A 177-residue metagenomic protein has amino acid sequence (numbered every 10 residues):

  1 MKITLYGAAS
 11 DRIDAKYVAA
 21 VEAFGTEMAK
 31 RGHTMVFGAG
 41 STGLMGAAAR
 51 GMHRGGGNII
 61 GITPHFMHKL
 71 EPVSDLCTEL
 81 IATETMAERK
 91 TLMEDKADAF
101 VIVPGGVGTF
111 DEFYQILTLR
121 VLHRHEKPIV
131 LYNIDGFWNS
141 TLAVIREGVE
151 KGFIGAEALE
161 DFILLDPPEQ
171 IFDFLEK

Functional and structural regions predicted by a protein language model:
M1-K96, Y132-E169, D173-E176: A cross-family phosphate/adenosyl-ligand binding-site feature
H53, L119-K127, F153-I154: Arginine/glycine-rich "motif VI" loop of SF2 helicases in the C-terminal RecA-like domain
E88-H123, V130: Active-site/ligand-binding-proximal alpha/beta "capping" segment
